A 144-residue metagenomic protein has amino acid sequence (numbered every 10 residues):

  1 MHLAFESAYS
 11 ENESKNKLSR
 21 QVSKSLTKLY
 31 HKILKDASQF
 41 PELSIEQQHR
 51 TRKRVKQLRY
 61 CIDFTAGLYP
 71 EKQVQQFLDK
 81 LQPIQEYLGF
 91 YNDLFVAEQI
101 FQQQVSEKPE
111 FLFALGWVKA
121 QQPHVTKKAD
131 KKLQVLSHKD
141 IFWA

Functional and structural regions predicted by a protein language model:
M1-A144: Cationic, histidine-enriched alpha-helical/coil surfaces that engage anionic ligands
